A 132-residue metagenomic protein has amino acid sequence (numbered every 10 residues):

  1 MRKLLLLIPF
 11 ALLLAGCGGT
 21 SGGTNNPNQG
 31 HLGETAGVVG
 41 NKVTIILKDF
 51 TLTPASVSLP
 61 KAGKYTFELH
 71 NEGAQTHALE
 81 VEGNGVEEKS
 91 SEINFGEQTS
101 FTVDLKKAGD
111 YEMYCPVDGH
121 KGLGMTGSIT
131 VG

Functional and structural regions predicted by a protein language model:
M1-L4: Positively charged n-region of N-terminal signal peptides that target proteins for export
L6-F10: Hydrophobic helical h-region of N-terminal Sec-dependent signal peptides in bacterial secretory/periplasmic proteins
L13-G16: C-terminal motif of bacterial Sec signal peptides marking the signal peptidase cleavage site
S21-L32, G37, T51, N94-G132: Extracellular/periplasmic metallocenter environments
E34-A62: N-terminal edge beta-strand
Y65, Q75-L79: Short beta-strand/loop motifs in extracellular/secreted proteins, especially within beta-sandwich accessory domains
L69-N71: Asparagine-centered strand-capping/turn motif at beta-strand->loop junctions
E82-E87: Change "in extracellular beta-sheet-rich domains … of secreted and cell-surface proteins" to "in beta-sheet-rich domains
